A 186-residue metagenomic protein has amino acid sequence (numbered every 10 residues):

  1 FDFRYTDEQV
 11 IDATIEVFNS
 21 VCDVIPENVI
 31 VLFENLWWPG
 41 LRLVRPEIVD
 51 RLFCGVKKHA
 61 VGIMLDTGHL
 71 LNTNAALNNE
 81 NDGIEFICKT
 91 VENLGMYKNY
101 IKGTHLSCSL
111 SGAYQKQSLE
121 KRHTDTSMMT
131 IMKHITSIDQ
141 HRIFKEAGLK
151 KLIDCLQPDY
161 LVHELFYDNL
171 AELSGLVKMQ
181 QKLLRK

Functional and structural regions predicted by a protein language model:
F1, N35-L36, T67, E164-F166: Short, well-ordered beta-to-alpha junction loops that form the rim of enzyme active sites and present histidine/acidic
F1-G62: Active-site acidic/histidine proton-transfer and metal-coordination neighborhood in alpha/beta enzyme cores
E16, K58-L65, L71-K186: Histidine-acidic metal/acid-base catalytic patches
